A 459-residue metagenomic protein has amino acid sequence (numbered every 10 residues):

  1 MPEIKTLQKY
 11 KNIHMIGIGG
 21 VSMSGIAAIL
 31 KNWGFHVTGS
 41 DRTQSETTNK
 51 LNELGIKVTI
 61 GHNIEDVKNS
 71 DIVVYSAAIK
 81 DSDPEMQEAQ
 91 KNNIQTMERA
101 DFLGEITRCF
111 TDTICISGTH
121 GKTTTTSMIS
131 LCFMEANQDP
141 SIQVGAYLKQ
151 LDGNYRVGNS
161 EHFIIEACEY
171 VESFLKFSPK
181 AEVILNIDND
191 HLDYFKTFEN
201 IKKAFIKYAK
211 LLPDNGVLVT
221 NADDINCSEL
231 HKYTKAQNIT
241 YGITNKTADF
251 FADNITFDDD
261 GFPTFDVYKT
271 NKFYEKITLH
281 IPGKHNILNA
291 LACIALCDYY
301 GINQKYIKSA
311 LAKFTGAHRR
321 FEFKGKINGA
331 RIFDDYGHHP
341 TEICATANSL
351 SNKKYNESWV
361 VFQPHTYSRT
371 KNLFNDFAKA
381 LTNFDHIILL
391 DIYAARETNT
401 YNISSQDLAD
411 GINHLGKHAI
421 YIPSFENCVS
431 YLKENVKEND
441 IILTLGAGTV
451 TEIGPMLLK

Functional and structural regions predicted by a protein language model:
M1-Y10, N63, L103-E105, E322-F323 (+1 more regions): A short, basic/flexible loop-to-alpha-helix module at the beginning of a structural domain
E3-H14, S22, I26-W33, F110 (+2 more regions): Nucleotide phosphate-binding/pyrophosphate-handling subdomain across enzymes that bind or process nucleotide phosphates
I4-T6, M15, I29-F35, N52 (+5 more regions): Phosphate-binding loop of NTP-binding sites
I13-I18, L445: Conserved N-terminal Rossmann-fold NAD(P)-binding element of oxidoreductases
H36-G39, S141, I388, I420: Conserved beta-strand positions in the Rossmann-like core of class I SAM-dependent methyltransferases
H36-K50: NAD(P)-binding Rossmann-fold cofactor-contacting core
S40-D41, T59-H62, M97-G104, Q143 (+4 more regions): Beta-strand->loop->alpha-helix junctions that form or flank phosphate-binding loops in nucleotide-handling enzymes
G261, A378-E438: C-terminal helical cap/extension that packs against the catalytic core of soluble nucleotide-cofactor enzymes
